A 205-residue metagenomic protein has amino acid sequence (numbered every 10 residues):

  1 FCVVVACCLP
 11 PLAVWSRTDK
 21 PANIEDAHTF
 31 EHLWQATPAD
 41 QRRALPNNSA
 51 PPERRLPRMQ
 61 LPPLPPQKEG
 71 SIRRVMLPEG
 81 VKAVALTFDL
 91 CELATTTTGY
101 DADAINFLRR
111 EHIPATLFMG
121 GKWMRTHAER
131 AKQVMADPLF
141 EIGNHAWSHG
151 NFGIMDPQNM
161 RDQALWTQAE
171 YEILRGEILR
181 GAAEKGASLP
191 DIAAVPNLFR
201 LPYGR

Functional and structural regions predicted by a protein language model:
F1-P11: Bacterial N-terminal signal peptides
P11-L12, A39, P63-L64: Generic low-complexity segments that are intrinsically disordered, proline-rich and/or Lys/Arg-biased
V14-S16: Boundary at the C-terminal end of the N-terminal hydrophobic targeting segment
N23-R54: Helix-enriched interaction subdomains in cytosolic or periplasmic regions, typified by TIR/SEFIR signaling/NADase cores
P46-G153, N159, Q163-L201: Active-site beta->alpha N-cap acidic-glycine motif
G204-R205: Histidine/lysine/aspartate-rich catalytic loop segments that bind and position anionic ligands
